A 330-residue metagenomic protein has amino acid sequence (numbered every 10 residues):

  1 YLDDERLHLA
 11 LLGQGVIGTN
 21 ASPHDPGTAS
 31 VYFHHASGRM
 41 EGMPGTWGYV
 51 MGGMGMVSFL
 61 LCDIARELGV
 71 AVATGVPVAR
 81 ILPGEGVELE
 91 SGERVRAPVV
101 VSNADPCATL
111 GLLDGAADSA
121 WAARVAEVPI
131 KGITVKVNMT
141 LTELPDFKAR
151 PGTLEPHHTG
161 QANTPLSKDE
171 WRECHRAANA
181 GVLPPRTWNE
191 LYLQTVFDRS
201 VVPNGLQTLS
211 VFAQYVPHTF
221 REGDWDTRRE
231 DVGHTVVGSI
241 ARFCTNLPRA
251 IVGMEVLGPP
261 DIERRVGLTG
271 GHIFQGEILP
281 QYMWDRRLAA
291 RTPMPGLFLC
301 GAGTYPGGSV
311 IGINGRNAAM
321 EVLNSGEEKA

Functional and structural regions predicted by a protein language model:
Y1-L68, L268-I278: Active-site/ligand-binding neighborhood in enzyme catalytic cores
H8-H24, V182-Y192, R242-Y305: A glycine-rich dinucleotide-binding beta-alpha-beta segment and adjacent secondary-structure elements that constitute
V50, P77-V202: Mid-domain catalytic core of redox enzymes that form a hydrophobic substrate pocket/lid adjacent to a catalytic redox
G55, C107-L113, T140-T142, C174 (+1 more regions): Conserved FAD/dinucleotide-binding core of flavoprotein oxidoreductases
I64-V78: A conserved beta-strand/loop element that lines the FAD pocket in flavoprotein oxidoreductases
V101, M139, V211, I240 (+3 more regions): Hydrophobic, well-ordered secondary-structure elements that form the walls of internal hydrophobic environments
L257, L323-A330: Active-site-proximal substrate-binding core of FAD-dependent oxidoreductases
A302-G326: A conserved FAD-binding loop/helix module that cradles the flavin
